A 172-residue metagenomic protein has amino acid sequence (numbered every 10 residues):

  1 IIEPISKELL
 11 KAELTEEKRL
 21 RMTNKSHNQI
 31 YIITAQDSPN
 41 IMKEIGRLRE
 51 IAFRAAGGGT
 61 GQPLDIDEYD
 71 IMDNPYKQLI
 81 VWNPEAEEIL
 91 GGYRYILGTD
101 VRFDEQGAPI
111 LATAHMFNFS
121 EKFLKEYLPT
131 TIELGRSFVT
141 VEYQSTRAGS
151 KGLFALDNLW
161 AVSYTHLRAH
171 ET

Functional and structural regions predicted by a protein language model:
I2-Q36: Conserved N-terminal entry element of GNAT/NAT acetyltransferase domains
M22-D67, K77-R94: Short amphipathic alpha-helix that is part of the acyltransferase structural core
I32-S38, V139-L153: Short histidine-centered catalytic/ligand-binding loop motif
G46, E50, G135-F138, A161-Y164: Short, well-ordered alpha-helical packing segments
G58-I66, M72-Y76, G107-K122: Short acidic (Asp/Glu) patches
R94-R147: Conserved acyl-donor/pantetheine-binding loop and adjacent beta-alpha core of acyl/acetyltransferases and related
A148-Y164: Conserved acetyl-CoA-binding loop-helix of GNAT-fold acetyltransferases
T165-T172: Conserved small/polar residues in nucleotide/adenosyl-binding loops
